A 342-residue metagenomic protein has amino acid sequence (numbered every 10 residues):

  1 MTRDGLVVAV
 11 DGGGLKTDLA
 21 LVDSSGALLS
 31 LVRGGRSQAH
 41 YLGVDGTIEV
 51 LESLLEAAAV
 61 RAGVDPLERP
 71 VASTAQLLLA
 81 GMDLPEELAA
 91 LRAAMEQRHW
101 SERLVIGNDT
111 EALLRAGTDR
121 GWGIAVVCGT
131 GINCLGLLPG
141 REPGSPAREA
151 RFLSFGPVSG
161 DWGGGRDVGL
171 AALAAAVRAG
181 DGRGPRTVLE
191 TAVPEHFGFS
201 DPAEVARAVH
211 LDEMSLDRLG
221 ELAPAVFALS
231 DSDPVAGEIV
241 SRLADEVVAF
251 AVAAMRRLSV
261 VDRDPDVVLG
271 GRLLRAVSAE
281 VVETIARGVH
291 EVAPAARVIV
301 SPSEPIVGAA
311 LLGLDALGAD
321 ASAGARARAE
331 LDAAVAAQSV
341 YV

Functional and structural regions predicted by a protein language model:
M1-P66, A72, D119-W122, L173-V342: ATP-binding/phosphotransfer module of carbohydrate and carboxylate kinases, centering on a glycine-rich
M1-R3, Q97, E102-V126, E142: Conserved phosphate-binding catalytic cores of ATP/NTP-utilizing and phosphoryl-transfer enzymes
L15, A80-D83, T130-N133, L274: Short glycine-rich anion-binding loops that position phosphate/pyrophosphate groups of nucleotides and phosphorylated
G34, G107, F152: Hydrophobic residues at beta-strand termini and immediately following loops that shape nucleotide-binding pockets
H40, A58-W100, V105, R115-T118 (+1 more regions): Short beta-strand-loop/turn "lid" adjacent to the catalytic site in phosphate-handling enzymes
M95-R98, G144-G156, G288-A296: Glycine/charged-rich beta-loop-alpha catalytic/anionic-binding loops adjacent to active sites
R103-V105, R148, R297-I299: Conserved beta-strand segments of alpha/beta enzyme cores
G121-R183, S339: Glycine-rich phosphate-binding loop of actin/hexokinase-like ATP-binding domains
